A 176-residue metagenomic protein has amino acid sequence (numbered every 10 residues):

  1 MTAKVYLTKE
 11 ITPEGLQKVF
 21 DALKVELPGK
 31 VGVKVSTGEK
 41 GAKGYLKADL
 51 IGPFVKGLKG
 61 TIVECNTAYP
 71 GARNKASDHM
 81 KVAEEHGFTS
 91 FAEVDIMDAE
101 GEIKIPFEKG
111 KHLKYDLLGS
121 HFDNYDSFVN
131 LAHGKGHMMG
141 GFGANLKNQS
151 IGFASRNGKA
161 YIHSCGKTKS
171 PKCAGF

Functional and structural regions predicted by a protein language model:
M1-F176: N-terminal and secondary-structure boundary signal
